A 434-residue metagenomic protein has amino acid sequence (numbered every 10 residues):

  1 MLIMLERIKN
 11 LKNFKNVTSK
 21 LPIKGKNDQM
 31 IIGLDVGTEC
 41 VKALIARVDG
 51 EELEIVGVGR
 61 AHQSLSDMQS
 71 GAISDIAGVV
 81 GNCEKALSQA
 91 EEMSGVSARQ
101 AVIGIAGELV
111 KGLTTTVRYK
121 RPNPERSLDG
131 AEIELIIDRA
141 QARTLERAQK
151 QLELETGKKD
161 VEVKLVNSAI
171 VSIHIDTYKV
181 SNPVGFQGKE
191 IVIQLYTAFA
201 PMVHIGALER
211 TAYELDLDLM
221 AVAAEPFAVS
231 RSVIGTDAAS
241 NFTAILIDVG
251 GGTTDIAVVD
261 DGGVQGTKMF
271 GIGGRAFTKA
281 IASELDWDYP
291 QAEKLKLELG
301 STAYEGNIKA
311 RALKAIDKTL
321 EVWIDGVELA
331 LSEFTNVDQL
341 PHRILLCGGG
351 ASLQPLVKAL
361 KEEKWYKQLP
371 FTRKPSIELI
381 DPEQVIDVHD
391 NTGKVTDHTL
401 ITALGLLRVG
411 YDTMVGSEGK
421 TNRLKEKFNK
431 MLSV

Functional and structural regions predicted by a protein language model:
M1-C40, L44-A101, I105-A244, Q265 (+6 more regions): Nucleotide/phosphate-binding catalytic cleft detector across ATP-hydrolyzing and phosphate-transferring enzymes
G71, V110-T114, L353-L356, D387-H389: Switch/connector loops and helix/strand junctions flanking conserved nucleotide-binding motifs in nucleotide-processing
I103-E108, I344-S352, Y366, I380-P382: Glycine-rich beta-strand-to-loop/alpha-helix junction loops that act as flexible
P122, Q265-G266, K279, R311-A312 (+2 more regions): Short beta-alpha connecting loops at secondary-structure transitions that line or flank enzyme active sites
R126-A131, E363-I401: Conserved phosphate-binding/catalytic loops in two-lobed NTP-binding clefts
L195, F242-A280: Glycine-rich phosphate-binding loop of actin/hexokinase-like ATP-binding domains
A200, Q339-W365: Glycine-rich phosphate-binding loops at beta-strand->alpha-helix junctions
